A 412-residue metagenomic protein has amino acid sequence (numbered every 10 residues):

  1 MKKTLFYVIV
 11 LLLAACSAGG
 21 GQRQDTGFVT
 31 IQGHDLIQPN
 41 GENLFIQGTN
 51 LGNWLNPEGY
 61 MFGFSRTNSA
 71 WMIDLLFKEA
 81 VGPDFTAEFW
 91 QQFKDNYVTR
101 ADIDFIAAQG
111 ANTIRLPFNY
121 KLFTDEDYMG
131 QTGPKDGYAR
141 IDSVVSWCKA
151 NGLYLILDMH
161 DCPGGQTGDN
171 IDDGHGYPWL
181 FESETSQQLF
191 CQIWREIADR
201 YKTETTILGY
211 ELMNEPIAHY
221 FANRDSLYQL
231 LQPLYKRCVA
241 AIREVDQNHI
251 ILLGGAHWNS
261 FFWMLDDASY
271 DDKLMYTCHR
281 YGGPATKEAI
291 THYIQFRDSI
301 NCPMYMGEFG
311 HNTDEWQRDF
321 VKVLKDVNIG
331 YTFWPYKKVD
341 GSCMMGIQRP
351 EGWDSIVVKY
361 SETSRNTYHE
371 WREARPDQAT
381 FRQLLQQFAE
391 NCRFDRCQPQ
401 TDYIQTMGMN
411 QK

Functional and structural regions predicted by a protein language model:
K2-K3, P39, V321-L324: A general structural signal for short secondary-structure junctions and capping/turn motifs
K2-V10: Sec-dependent signal peptide recognition, specifically the positively charged N-region followed immediately by
F6, I73-D74, K78, T86 (+2 more regions): Short amphipathic alpha-helical segments that mediate assembly, nucleic-acid/protein binding, or membrane association
L13-A15: C-terminal motif of bacterial Sec signal peptides marking the signal peptidase cleavage site
S17-Q22: Bacterial lipoprotein signal-peptidase II cleavage site
D25-V29, Q188-K338, C343-S364: Extracellular glycoside hydrolase catalytic/binding regions
T26-I46, N50-I250, G255-M264: Active-site mouth of glycoside hydrolases
G330-T332, K337-K412: Extended, alpha-helix-rich binding/interface surfaces that flank or overlap catalytic cores and mediate recognition
